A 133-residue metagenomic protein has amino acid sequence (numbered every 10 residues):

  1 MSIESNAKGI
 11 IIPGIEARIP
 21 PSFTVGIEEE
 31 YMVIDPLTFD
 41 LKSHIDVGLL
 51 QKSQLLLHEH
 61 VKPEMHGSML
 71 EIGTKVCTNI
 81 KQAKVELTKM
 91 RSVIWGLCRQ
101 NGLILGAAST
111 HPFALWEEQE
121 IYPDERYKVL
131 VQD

Functional and structural regions predicted by a protein language model:
S2-D133: Terminal catalytic/cofactor-binding subdomain
